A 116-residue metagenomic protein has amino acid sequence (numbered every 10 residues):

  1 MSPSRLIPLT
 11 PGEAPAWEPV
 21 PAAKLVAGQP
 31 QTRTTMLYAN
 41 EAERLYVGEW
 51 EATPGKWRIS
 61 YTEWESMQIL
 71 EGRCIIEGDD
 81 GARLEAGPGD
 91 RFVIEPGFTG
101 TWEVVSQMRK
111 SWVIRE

Functional and structural regions predicted by a protein language model:
M1-R44: A short, N-terminal "cap"/entry segment at the start of jelly-roll beta-barrel domains of the cupin/DSBH fold
E41-Y61, E95-P96: Conserved short histidine dyad/triad with adjacent acidic residue
V47-E49, S66, R91: Conserved hydrophobic/aromatic beta-strand scaffold that supports enzyme active sites
A52, T62-I76: Short, conserved beta-strand element in jelly-roll/cupin
I59, I76, K110-W112: Short hydrophobic/aromatic-rich beta-strand segments that constitute the beta-sheet cores of beta-sandwich/beta-barrel
D80-G97: Short acidic-glycine-tyrosine-enriched beta hairpin
G100, S106-E116: A short hydrophobic beta-strand segment most commonly corresponding to one strand of the jelly-roll/cupin
